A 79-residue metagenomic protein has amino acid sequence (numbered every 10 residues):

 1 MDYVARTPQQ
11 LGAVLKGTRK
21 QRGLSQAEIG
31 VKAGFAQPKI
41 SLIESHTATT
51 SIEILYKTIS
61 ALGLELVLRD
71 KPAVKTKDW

Functional and structural regions predicted by a protein language model:
M1-Q21: A short, Lys/Arg-rich alpha-helix, primarily the initiator
V14, S25, S51-I54: Residues that mark the N-terminal boundary/hinge immediately upstream of a DNA-recognition element
K20, V31, S60: Short polybasic/polar patches that bind polyanions
G23-S41: Short alpha-helical DNA-recognition segment
S51-R69: DNA major-groove recognition helix of helix-turn-helix/homeodomain DNA-binding modules
V67-W79: Short, charged recognition helix plus adjacent turn of helix-turn-helix-like nucleic-acid-binding domains
